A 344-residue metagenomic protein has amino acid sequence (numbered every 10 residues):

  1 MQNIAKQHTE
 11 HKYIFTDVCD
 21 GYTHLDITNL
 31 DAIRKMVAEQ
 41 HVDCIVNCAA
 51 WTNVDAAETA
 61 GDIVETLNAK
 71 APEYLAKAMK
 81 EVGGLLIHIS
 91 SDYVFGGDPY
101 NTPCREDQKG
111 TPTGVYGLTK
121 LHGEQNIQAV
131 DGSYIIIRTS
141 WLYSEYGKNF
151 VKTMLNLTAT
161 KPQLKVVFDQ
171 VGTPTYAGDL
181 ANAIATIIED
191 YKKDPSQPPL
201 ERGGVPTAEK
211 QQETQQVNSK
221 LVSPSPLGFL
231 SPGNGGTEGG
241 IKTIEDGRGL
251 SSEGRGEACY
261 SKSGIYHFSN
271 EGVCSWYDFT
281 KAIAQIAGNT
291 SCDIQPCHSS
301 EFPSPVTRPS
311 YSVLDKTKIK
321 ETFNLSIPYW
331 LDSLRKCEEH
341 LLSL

Functional and structural regions predicted by a protein language model:
T9, Y13-A32: Adenosine-cofactor binding site in Rossmann-like domains, unifying the SAM/SAH pocket of S-adenosylmethionine-dependent
I27-L67: NAD(P)H-binding glycine-rich loop region in Rossmannoid oxidoreductase-like domains and their noncatalytic homologs
T59-I87: NAD(P)-cofactor binding segment of oxidoreductase domains
T66, K70-Y74, V94-I137, W141-S144: Catalytic helix-loop patch of NAD(P)-dependent Rossmann-fold dehydrogenases
Q125-T186, D190: NAD(P)-dependent short-chain dehydrogenase/reductase
V166-V171, Y266-V273, T322: Glycine-rich Rossmann NAD(P)(H)-binding loop
A183, D190-D194, T207, Q211-V217 (+1 more regions): Mid/C-terminal beta-alpha module of Rossmann-like enzyme folds, strongest in SDR-family dehydrogenases/epimerases
W330-L344: Amphipathic terminal alpha-helices
